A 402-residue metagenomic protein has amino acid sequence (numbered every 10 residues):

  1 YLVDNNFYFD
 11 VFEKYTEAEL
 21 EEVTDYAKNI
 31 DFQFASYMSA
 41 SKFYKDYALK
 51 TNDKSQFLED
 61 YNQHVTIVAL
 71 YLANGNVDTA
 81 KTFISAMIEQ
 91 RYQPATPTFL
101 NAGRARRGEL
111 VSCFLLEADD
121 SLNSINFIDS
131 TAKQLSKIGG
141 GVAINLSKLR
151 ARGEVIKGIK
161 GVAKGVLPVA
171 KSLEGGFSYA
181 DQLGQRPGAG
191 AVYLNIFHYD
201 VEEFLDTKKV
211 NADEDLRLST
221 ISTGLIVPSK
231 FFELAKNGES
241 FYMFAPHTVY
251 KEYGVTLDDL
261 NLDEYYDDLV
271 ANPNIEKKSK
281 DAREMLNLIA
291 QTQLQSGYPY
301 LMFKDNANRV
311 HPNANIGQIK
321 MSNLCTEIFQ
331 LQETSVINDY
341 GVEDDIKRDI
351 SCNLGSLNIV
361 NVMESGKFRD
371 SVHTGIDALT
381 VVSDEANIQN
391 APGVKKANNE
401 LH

Functional and structural regions predicted by a protein language model:
Y1-H402: Extended catalytic cores of very large enzyme megasubunits
